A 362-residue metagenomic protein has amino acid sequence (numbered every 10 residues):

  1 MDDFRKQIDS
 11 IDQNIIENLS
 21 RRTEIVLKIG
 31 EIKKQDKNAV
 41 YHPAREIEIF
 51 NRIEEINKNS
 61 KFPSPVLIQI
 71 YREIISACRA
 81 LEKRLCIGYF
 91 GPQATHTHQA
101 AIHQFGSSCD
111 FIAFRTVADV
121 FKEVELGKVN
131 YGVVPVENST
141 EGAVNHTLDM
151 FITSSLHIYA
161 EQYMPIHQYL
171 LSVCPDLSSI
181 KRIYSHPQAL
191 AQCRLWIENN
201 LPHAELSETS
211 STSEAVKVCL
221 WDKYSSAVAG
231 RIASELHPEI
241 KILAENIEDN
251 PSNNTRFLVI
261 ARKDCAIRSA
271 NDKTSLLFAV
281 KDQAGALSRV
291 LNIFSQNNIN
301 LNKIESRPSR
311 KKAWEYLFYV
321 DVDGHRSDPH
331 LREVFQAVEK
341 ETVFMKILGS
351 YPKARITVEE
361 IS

Functional and structural regions predicted by a protein language model:
M1-S362: Domain-level signature for soluble enzymes in the chorismate/prephenate branch of the shikimate pathway
